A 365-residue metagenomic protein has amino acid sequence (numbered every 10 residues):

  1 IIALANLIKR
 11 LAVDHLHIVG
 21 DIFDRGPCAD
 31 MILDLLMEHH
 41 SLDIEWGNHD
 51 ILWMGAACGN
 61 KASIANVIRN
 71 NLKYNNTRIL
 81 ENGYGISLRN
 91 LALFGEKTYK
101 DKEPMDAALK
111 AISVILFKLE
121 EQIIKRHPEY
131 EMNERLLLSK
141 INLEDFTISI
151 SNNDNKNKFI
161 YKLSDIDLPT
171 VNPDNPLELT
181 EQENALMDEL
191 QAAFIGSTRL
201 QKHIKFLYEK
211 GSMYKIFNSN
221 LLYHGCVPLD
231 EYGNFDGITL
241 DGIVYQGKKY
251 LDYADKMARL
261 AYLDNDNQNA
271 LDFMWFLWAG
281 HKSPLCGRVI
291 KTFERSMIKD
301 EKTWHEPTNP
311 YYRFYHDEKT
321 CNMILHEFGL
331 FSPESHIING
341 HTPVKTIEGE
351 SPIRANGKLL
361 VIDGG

Functional and structural regions predicted by a protein language model:
I1-G365: Feature recognizes metal-dependent phosphohydrolase scaffolds
